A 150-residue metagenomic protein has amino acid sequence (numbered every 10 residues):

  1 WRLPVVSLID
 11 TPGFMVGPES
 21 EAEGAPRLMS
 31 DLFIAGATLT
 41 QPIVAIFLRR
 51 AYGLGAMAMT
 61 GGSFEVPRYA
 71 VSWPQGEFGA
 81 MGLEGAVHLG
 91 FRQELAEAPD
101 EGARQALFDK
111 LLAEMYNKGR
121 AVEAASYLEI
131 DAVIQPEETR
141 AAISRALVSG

Functional and structural regions predicted by a protein language model:
W1-G150: Ligand-binding clefts of soluble mixed alpha/beta catalytic domains
